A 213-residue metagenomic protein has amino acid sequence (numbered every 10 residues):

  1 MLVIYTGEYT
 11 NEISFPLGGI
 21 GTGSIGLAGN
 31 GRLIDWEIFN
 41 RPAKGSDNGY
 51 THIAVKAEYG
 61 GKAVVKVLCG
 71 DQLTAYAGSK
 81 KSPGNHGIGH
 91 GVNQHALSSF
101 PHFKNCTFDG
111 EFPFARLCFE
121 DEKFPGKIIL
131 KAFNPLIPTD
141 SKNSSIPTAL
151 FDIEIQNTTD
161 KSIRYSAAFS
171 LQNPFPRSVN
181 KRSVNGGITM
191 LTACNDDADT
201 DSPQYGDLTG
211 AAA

Functional and structural regions predicted by a protein language model:
M1-L2, G7-N11, F39, S99-F103 (+2 more regions): Short alpha-helical segments and helix-capping/turn motifs at coil-helix boundaries
M1-S79: Beta-strand-rich N-terminal accessory domains
T10, L17, N48-Y50, G110-F112 (+2 more regions): Short, solvent-exposed loop/turn segments at the edges of secondary structure
N11-I13, T51-I53, A115, A149-F151 (+1 more regions): Residue-level detector of short, conserved catalytic/binding motifs and their immediate flanks
N30-R32, P101, S145, L171-Q172: Short secondary-structure boundary/capping segments
S79-P147: Extended, loop-rich substrate-binding clefts of extracytoplasmic carbohydrate-active enzymes
L130, P135-A213: Polysaccharide-binding surfaces and accessory modules of carbohydrate-active proteins
